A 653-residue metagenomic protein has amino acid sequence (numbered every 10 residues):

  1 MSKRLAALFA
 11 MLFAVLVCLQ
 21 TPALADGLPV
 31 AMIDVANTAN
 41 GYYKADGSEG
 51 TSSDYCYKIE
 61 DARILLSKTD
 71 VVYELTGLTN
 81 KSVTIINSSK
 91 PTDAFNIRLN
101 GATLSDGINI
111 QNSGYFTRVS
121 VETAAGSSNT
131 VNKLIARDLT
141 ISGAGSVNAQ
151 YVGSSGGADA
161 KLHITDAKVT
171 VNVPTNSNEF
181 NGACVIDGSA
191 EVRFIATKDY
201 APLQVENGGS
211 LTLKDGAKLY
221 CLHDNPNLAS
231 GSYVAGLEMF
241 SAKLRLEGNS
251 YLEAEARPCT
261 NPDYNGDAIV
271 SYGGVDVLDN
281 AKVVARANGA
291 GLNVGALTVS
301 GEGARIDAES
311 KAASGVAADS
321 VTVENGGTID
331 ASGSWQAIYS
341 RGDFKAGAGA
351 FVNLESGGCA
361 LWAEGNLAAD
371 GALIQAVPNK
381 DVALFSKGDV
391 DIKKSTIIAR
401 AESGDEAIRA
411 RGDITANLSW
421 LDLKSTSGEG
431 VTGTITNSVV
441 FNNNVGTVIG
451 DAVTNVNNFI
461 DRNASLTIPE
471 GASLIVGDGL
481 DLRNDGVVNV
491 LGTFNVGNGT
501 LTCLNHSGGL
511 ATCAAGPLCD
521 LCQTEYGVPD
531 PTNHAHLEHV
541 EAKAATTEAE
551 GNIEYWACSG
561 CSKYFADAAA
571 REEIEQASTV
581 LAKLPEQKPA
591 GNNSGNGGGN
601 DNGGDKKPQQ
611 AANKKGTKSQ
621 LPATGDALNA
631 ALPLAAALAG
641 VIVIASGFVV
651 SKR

Functional and structural regions predicted by a protein language model:
M1-F9: Bacterial N-terminal signal peptides that target proteins for export
F9-Q20: Bacterial N-terminal signal peptides
C18-L28, P622-A630, V650: Sec-dependent signal peptide cleavage junction
D26-N505, L521: A composition-driven surface/loop motif
V476, L628, L634-A639: Cellulosome-associated attachment modules in secreted, modular CAZymes
C503-G591: Extracellular modular ligand-binding repeats in secreted and cell-surface proteins
A582-A627: C-terminal low-complexity, Ser/Thr- and acidic/Pro-rich disordered "stalk" regions positioned immediately N-terminal
A635-R653: C-terminal membrane-anchoring or membrane-association module
